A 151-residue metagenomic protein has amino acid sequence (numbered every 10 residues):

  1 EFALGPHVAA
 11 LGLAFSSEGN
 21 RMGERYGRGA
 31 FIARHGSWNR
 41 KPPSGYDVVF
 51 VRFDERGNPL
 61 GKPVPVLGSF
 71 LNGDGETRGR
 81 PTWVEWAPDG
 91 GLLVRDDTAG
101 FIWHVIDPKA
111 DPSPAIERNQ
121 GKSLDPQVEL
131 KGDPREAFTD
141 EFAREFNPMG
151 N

Functional and structural regions predicted by a protein language model:
E1-P148: Beta-propeller domains with acidic blade repeats across secreted/periplasmic ectodomains and cytosolic WD/CNH propellers
